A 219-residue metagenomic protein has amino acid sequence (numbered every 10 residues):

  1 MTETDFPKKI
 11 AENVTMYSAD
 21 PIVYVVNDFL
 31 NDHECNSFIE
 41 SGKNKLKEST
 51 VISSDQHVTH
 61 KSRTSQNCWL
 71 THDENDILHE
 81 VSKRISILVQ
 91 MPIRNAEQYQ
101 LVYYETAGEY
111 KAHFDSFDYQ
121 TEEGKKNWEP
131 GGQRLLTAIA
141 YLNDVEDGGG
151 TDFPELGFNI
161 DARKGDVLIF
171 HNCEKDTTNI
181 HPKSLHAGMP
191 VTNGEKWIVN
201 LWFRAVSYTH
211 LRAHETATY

Functional and structural regions predicted by a protein language model:
T2-M91, Y104: Non-heme Fe(II)/2-oxoglutarate
V23-V25, V167, H210: Ordered hydrophobic segments in well-structured contexts
C68-Y208: Catalytic core of non-heme Fe(II) oxygenases with the double-stranded beta-helix
T209-T216: Conserved small/polar residues in nucleotide/adenosyl-binding loops
